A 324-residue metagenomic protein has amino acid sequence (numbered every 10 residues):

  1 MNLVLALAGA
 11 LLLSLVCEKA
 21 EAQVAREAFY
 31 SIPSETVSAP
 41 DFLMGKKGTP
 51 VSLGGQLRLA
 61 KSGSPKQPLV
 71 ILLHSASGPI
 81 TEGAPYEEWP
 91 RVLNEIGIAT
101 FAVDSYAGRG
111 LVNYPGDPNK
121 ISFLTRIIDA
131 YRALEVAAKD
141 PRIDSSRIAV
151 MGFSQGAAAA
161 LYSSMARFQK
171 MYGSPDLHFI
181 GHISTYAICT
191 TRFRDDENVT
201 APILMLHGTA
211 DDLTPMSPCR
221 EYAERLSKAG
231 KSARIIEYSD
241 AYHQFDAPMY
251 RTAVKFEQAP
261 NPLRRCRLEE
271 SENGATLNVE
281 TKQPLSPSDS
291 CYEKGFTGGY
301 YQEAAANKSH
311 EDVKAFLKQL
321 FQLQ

Functional and structural regions predicted by a protein language model:
A6-L15: Bacterial N-terminal signal peptides
E18-A22: Sec/Tat signal peptide C-region and signal peptidase I cleavage site
Q23-P65: N-terminal cap/lid segment of alpha/beta-hydrolase-fold proteins
M44-K46, V51-Q56, L69-K139, S288-G298: Serine-hydrolase catalytic machinery in alpha/beta-hydrolase-like enzymes
G78, S122-T200, A210-L213, S217: Primarily recognizes the serine-hydrolase "nucleophile elbow" in alpha/beta-hydrolase and SGNH/GDSL folds
P85, P215-R225, Y250: Short alpha-helix in the alpha/beta-hydrolase fold that links the catalytic acid
T200-H207, D211, R234-I236: Catalytic His-Asp charge-relay segment
S232-Q324: C-terminal catalytic histidine-bearing segment of alpha/beta-hydrolase fold enzymes
